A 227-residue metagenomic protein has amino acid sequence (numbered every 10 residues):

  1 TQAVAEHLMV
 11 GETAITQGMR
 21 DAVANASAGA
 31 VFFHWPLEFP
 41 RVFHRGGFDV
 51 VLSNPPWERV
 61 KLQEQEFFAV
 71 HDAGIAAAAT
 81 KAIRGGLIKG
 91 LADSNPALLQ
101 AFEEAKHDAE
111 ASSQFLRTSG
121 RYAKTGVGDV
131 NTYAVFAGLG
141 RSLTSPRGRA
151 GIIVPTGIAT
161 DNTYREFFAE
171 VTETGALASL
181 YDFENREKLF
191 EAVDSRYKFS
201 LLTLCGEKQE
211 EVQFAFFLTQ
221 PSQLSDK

Functional and structural regions predicted by a protein language model:
T1-P40: Conserved helicase NTPase catalytic core signature
F33-K227: Signature of N6-adenine DNA methyltransferases within the class I
